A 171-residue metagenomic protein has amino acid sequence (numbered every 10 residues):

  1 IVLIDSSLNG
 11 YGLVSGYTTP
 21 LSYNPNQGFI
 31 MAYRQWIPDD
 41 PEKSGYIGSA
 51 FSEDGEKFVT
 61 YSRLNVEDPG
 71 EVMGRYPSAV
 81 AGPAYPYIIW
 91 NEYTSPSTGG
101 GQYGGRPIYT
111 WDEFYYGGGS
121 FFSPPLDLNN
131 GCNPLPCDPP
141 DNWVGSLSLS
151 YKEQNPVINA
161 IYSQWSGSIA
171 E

Functional and structural regions predicted by a protein language model:
I1-E171: Extracellular, repeat-based ectodomains that mediate carbohydrate processing or recognition
